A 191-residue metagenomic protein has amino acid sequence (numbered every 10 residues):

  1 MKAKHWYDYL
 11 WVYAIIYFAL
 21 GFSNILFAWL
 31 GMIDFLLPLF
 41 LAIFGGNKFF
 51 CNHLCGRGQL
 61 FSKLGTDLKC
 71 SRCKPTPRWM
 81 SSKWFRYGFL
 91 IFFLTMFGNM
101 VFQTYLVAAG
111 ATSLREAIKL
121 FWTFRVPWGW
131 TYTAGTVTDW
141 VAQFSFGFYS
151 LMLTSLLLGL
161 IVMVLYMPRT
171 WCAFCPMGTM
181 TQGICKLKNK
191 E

Functional and structural regions predicted by a protein language model:
M1-E191: Non-ligating segments of multi-cofactor redox enzymes
